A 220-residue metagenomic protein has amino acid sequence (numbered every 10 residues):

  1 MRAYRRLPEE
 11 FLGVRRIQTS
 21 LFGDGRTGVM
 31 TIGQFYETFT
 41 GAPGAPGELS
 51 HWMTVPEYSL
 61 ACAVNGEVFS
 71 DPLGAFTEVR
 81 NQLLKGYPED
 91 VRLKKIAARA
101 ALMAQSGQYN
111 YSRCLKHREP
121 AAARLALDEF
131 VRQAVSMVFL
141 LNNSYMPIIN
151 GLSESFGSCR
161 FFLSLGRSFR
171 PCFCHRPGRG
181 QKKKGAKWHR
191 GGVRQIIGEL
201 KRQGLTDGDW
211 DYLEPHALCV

Functional and structural regions predicted by a protein language model:
R2-K116: Conserved NTP/Mg2+-binding pocket subregion across the NTase superfamily
L93-A97, P171-V220: Long, low-complexity C-terminal extensions of enzymes
L102-S106, E129, Q133-S136, W188-G191 (+1 more regions): Charged, amphipathic alpha-helical oligomerization/scaffolding segments
Q108-H117, V135-N143: Acidic catalytic cores of enzymes that act on phosphate-bearing nucleotides/polynucleotides
E119-R124: Solenoid-repeat scaffolds in large eukaryotic assemblies
L127-R132, V138, Y145-L163, K184 (+1 more regions): Small-residue-rich helix-loop
R160-P171, R176: Cationic, amphipathic, low-complexity alpha-helical segments enriched in hydrophobics plus arginine/proline
